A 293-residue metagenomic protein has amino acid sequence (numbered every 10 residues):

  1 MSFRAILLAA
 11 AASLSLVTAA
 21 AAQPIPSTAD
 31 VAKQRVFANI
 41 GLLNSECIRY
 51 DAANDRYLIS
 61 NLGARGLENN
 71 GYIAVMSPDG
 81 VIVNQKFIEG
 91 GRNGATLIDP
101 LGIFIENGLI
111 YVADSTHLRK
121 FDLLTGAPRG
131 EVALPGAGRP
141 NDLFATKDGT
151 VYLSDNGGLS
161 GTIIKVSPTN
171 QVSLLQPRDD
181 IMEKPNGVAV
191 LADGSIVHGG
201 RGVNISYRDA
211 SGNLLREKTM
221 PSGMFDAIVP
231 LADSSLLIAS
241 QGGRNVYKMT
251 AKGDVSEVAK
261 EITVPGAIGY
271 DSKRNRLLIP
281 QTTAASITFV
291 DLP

Functional and structural regions predicted by a protein language model:
A9-S15: Bacterial N-terminal signal peptides
Q23-A32, G71: Blade/loop signatures of beta-propeller domains
A32, H117-D148: Asp-box/WD-like beta-propeller blade repeats and closely related beta-sheet repeat scaffolds
A32-N39, I82-G94, A127-A133, Q171-D179 (+2 more regions): A short beta-strand motif characteristic of beta-propeller blades
G41-N54, N70, G90-L109, P135-S154 (+5 more regions): Beta-rich, blade/repeat-based domains predominating in secreted/periplasmic proteins but also intracellular
L62-A64, S115, N156-G158, G200-G202 (+3 more regions): Short loop/turn segments immediately following the C-termini of beta-strands
N69-A74, H117-R119, G161-I164, N204-S206 (+2 more regions): A short loop-to-beta-strand structural motif that recurs across blades of beta-propeller domains
M76-V81, D122-A127, V166-Q171, D209-N213 (+2 more regions): Short loop/turn segments that connect beta-strands within beta-propeller blades
